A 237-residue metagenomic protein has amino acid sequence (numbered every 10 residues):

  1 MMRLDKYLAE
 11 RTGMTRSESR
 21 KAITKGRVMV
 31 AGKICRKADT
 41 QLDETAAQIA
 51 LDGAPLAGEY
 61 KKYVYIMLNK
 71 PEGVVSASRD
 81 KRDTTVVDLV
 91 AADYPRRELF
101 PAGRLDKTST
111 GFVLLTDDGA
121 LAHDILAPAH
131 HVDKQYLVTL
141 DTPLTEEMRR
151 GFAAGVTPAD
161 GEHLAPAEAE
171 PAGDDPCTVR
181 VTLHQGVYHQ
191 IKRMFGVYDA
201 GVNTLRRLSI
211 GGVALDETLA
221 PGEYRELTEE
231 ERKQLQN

Functional and structural regions predicted by a protein language model:
M2-N237: Basic, flexible Lys/Arg- and Gly-enriched helix-loop patches that mediate nucleic-acid binding at interfaces with rRNA
